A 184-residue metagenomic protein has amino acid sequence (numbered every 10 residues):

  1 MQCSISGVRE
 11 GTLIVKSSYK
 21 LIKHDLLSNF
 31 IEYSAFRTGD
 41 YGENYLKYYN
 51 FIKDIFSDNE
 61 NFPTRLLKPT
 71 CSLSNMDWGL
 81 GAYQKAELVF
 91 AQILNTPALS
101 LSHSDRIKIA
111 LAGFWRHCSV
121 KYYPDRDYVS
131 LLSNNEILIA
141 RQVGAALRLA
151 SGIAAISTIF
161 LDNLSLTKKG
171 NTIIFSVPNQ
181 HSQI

Functional and structural regions predicted by a protein language model:
M1-Y19: Phosphate-binding glycine-rich/basic clefts of nucleotide- and phosphate-handling proteins, predominantly
Q2-S6, T70-N75, K169-G170: Core structural elements
V8-G11, F160-L164, N171-I173: Generic structural motif recognizing short loop/turn segments at the entrances and edges of beta-strands
K16, T70, R116, S176-P178: Generic beta-strand/beta-sheet core signal
K16-D25, L166-G170: Flexible hinge/switch segments at interdomain interfaces of large molecular machines
S28-A35, G39, E43-L166: Divalent metal-dependent catalytic cores for phosphoryl transfer on phosphate-bearing substrates
G152, K169, P178-Q180: Short, loop-centered acidic/histidine patches that primarily coordinate divalent metals
I174-I184: A short interface-forming secondary-structure element
